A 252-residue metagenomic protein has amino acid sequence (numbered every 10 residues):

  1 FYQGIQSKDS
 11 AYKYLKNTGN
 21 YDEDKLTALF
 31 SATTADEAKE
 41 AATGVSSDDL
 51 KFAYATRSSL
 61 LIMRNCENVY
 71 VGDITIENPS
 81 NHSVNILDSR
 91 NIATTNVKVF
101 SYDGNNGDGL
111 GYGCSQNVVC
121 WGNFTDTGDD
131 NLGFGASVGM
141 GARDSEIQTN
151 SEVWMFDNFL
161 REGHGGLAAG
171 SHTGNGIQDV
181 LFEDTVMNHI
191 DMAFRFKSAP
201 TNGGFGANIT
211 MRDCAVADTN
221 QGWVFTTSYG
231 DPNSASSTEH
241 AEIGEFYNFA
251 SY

Functional and structural regions predicted by a protein language model:
F1-Y252: Extracellular/periplasmic carbohydrate-active domains that bind, remodel, or depolymerize complex polysaccharides
